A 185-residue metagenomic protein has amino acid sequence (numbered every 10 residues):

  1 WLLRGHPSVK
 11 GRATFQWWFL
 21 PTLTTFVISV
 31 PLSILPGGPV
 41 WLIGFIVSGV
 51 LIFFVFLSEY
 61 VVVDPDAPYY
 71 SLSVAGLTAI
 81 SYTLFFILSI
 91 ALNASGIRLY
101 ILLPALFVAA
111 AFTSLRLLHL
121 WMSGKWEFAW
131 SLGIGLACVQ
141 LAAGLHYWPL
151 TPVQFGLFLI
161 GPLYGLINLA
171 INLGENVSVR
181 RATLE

Functional and structural regions predicted by a protein language model:
W1, G37-I52, A94-F107, P149-P162: Structural signature of hydrophobic alpha-helical transmembrane segments
W1-R12, F54-P68, A111-G124, I167-V177: C-terminal ends of transmembrane helices
W18-Y82: Hydrophobic alpha-helical segments and helix pairs
P21-T25, I134-C138, F155-A170: Hydrophobic alpha-helical membrane segments
V27-L35, T83-G96, V139-Q154: Hydrophobic alpha-helical transmembrane segments in multi-pass integral membrane proteins
A67-L117: Hydrophobic, aromatic-enriched interface-forming segments
Y100-G144: A mid-sequence, solvent-exposed acidic-amphipathic segment
A182-E185: Final/C-terminal transmembrane alpha-helix of multipass membrane proteins
